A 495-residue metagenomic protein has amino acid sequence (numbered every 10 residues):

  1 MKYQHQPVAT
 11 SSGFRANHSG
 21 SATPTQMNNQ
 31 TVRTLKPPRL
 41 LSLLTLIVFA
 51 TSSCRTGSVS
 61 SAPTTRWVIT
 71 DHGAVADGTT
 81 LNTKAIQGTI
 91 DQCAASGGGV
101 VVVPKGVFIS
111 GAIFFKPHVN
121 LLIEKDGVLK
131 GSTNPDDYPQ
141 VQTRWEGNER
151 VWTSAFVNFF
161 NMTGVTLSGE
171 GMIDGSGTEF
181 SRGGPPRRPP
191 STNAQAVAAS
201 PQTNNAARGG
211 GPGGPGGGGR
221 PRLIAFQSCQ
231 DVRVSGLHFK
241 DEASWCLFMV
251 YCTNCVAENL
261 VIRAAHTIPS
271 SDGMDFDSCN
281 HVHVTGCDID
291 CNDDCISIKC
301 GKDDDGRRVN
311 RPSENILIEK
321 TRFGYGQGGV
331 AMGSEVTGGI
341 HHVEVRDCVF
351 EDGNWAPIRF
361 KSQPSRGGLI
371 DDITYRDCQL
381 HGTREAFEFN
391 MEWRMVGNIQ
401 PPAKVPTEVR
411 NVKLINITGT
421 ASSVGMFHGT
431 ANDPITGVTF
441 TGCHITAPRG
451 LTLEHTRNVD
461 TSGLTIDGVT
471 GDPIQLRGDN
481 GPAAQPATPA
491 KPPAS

Functional and structural regions predicted by a protein language model:
Y3-H5, N17-H18, N28-N29: Intrinsic-disorder-associated, low-complexity terminal segments enriched in Asp/Asn/His/Tyr and depleted of Lys/Arg
P7, N28-S42: Bacterial N-terminal signal peptides that target proteins for export
V8-A9, A16, A22, V32: Acidic, Ala/Val/Gly-enriched low-complexity intrinsically disordered segments
H18-G20, T25, P38: Intrinsically disordered, low-complexity segments enriched in serine/threonine/proline/glycine and often basic
L41-S52: Bacterial N-terminal signal peptides
S53-S495: Extracellular/periplasmic carbohydrate-active domains that bind, remodel, or depolymerize complex polysaccharides
